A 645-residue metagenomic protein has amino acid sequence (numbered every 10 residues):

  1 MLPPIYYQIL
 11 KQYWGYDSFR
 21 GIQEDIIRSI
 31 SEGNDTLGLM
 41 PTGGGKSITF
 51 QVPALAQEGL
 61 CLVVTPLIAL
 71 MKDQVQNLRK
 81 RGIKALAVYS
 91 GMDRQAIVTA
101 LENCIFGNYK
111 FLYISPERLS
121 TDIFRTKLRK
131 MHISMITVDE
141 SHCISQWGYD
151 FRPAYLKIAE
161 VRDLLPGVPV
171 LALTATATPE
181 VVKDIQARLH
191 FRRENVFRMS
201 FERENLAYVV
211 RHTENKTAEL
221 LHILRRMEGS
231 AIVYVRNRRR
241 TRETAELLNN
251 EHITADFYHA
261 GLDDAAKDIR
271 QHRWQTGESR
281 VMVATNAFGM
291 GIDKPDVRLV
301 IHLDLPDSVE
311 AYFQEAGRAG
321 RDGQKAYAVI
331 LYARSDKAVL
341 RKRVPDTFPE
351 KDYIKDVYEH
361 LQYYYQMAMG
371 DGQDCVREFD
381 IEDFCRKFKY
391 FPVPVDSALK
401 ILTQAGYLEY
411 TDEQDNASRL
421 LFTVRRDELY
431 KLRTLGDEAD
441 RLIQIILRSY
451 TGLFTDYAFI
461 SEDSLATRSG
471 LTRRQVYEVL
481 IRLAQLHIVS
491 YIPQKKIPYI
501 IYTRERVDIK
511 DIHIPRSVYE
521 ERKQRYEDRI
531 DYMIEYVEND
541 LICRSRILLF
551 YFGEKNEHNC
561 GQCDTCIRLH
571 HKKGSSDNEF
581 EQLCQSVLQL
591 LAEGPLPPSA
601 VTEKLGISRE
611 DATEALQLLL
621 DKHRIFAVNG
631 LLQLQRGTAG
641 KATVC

Functional and structural regions predicted by a protein language model:
L2-Y13, D17-G21, D25-S47, A54-Q57 (+1 more regions): Helicase motor core with emphasis on the C-terminal RecA-like subdomain
L62-V63: Gly/serine-rich nucleotide phosphate-binding loop at the start of the catalytic core of nucleotide/ADP-ribose-handling
S279, V297, L305-Q314, G320-N629 (+1 more regions): C-terminal accessory region of SF2 helicases/translocases
T638, A642-T643: Ala/Thr-enriched low-complexity intrinsically disordered regions
